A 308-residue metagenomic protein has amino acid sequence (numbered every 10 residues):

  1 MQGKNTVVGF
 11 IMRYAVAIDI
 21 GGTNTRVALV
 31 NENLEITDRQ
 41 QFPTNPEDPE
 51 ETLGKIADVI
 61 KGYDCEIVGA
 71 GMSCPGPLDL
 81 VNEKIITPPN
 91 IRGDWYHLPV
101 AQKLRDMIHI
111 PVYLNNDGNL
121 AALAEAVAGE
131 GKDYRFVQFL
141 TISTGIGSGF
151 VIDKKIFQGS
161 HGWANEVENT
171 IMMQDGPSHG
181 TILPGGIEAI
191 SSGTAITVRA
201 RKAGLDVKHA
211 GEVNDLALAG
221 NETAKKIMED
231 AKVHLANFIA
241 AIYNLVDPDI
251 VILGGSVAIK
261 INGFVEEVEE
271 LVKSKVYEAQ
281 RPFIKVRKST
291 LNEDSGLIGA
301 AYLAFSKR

Functional and structural regions predicted by a protein language model:
M1-G69, D79-K84, L104-V112, A124-Y134 (+1 more regions): ATP-binding/phosphotransfer module of carbohydrate and carboxylate kinases, centering on a glycine-rich
P43-N45, G93-D94, A164-E166: A short acidic/small-residue loop/turn micro-motif
P75-L78, S143-G145, V257: Short glycine-rich anion-binding loops that position phosphate/pyrophosphate groups of nucleotides and phosphorylated
K84-H97: A charged helix-plus-loop insertion that forms the helical arch/lid used to bind and gate nucleic-acid substrates
L114-G118: Short loop/edge segments at beta-strand edges and connector loops that shape dinucleotide/nucleotide cofactor-binding
K132-G186: Glycine-rich phosphate-binding loop of actin/hexokinase-like ATP-binding domains
